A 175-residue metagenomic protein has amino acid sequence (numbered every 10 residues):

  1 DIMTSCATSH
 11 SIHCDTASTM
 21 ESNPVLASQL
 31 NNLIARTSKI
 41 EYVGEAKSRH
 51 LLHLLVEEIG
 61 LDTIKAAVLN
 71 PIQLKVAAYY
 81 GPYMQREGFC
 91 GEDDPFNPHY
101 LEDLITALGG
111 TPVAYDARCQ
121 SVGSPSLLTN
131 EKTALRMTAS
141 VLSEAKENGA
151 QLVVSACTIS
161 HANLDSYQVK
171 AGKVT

Functional and structural regions predicted by a protein language model:
D1-T175: Iron-sulfur cluster-binding electron-transfer modules in prokaryotic oxidoreductases
